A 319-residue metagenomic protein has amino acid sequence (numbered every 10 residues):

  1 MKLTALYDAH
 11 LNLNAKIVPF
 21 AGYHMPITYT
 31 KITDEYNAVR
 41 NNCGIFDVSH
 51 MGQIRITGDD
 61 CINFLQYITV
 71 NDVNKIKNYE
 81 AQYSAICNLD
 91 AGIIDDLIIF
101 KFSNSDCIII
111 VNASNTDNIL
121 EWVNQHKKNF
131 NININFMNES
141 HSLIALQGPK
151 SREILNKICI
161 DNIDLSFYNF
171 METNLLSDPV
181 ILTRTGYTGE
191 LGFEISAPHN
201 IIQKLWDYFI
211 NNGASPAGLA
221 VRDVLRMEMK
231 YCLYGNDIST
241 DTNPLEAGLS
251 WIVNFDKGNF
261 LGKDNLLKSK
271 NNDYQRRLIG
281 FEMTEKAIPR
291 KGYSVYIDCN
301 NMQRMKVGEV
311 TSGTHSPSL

Functional and structural regions predicted by a protein language model:
M1-C87, G92-I94, A220: Acidic, proline/glycine-enriched N-terminal capping motif
M1-I27, I32, F102-L319: Conserved, structured C-terminal
V48-D60, F100-I108, L146: N-terminal glycine-rich flavin-associated loop
L97: Hydrophobic/aromatic beta-strand elements that line small-molecule binding cavities or substrate pockets in beta-rich
